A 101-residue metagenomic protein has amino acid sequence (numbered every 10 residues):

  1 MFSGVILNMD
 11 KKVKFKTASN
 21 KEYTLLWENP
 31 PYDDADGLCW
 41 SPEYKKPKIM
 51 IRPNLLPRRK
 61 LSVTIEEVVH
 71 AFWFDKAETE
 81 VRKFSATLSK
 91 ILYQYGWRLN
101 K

Functional and structural regions predicted by a protein language model:
G4-R58, F74-L92: Active-site scaffold of zinc-dependent metalloenzymes
S62-A71: Active-site recognition of the HExxH zinc-binding catalytic motif
Y93-N100: The AdoMet/dcAdoMet-binding core of the Class I SAM-like
